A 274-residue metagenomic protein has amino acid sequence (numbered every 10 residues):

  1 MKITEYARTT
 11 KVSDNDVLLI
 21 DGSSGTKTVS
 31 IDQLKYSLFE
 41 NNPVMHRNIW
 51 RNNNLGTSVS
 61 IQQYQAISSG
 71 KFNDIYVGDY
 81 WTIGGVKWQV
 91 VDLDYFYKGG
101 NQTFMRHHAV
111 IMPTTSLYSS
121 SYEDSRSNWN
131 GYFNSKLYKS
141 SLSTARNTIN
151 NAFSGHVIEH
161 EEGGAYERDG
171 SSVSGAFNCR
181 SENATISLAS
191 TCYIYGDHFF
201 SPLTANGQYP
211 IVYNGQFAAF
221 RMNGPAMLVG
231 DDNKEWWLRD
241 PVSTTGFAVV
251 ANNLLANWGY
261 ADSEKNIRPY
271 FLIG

Functional and structural regions predicted by a protein language model:
M1, I20-F39: Short, surface-exposed terminal/edge motifs of secreted or surface/virion proteins that either
M1-N15, T26: Short, intrinsically disordered N-terminal pre-domain segments
I3-E5, L19, L254: Sparse, context-dependent recognition of short Cys/His-centered cofactor- or disulfide-binding micro-motifs
D14-V17, K265-N266: Short, surface-exposed beta-edge/turn micro-motifs
D16, Q33, V242: Solvent-exposed, flexible loop/coil residues
N41-G274: Collagenous Gly-X-Y triple-helix signature in extracellular proteins
